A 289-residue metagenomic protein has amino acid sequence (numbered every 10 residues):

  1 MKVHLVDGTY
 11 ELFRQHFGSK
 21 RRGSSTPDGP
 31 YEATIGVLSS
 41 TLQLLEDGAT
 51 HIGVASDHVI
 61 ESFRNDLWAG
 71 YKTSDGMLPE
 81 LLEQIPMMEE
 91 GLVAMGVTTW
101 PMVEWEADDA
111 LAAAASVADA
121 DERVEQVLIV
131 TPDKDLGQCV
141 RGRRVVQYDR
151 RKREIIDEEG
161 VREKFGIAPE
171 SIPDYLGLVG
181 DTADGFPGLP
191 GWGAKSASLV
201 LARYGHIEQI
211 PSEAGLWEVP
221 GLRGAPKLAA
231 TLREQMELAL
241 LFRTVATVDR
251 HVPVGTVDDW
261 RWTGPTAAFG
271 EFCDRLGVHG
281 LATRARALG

Functional and structural regions predicted by a protein language model:
M1-V130, K134-V146, R150-I155, L238-L241 (+2 more regions): Noncatalytic, basic helical substrate-engagement surface that gates or grips nucleic-acid strands
G48-G53, R123, K152-G289: Non-catalytic nucleic-acid-binding/docking modules located in mid-to-C-terminal regions of nucleic-acid enzymes
